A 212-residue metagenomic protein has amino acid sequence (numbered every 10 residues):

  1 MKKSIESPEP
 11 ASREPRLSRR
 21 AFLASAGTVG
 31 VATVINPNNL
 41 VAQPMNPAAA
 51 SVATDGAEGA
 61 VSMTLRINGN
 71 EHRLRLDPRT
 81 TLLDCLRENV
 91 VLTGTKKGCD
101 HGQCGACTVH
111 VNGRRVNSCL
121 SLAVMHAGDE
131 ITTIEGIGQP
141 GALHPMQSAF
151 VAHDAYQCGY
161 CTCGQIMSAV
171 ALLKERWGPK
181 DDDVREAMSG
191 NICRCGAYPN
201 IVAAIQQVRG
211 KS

Functional and structural regions predicted by a protein language model:
M1-L17: N-terminal secretory signal peptides
E14-P37: N-terminal export leaders
R20-A24, P78, L83-V111: A basic, amphipathic helix-loop patch mediating RNA/tRNA/ribosome contacts
N36-L74, S212: C-terminal segment of N-terminal export signals and the immediately downstream linker at the start of the mature
I67-G69, V111, T133: Flexible glycine-/small-residue-rich
L74-L76, S118-C119: Short capping micro-motif at the N-terminus of alpha-helices
R79-T95, L120-S212: Ferredoxin-type iron-sulfur electron-transfer modules in oxidoreductases and energy-metabolism complexes
G98-M125, I131: Mid-chain, structured segments of secreted extracytoplasmic proteins
